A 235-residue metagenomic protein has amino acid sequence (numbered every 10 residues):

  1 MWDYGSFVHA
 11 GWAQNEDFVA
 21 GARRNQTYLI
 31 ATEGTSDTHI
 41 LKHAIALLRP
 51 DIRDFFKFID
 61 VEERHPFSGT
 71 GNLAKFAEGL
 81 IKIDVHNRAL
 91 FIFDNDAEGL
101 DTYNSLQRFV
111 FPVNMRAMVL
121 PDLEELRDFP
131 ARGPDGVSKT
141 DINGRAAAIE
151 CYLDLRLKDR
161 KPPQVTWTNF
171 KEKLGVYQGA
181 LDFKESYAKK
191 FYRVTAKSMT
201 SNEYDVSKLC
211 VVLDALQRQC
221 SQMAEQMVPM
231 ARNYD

Functional and structural regions predicted by a protein language model:
M1-D235: Acidic, divalent-metal-binding catalytic cores of TOPRIM and closely related two-metal-ion phosphodiester/pyrophosphate
